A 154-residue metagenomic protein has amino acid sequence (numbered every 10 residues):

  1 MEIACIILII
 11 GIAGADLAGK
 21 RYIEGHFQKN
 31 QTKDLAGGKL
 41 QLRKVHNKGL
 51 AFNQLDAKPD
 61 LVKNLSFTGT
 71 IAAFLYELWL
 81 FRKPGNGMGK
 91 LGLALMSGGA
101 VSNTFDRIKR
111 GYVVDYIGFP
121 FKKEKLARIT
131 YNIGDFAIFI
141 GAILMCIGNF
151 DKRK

Functional and structural regions predicted by a protein language model:
M1-K154: Alpha-helical transmembrane bundles and membrane-interface segments of multipass inner-membrane proteins
